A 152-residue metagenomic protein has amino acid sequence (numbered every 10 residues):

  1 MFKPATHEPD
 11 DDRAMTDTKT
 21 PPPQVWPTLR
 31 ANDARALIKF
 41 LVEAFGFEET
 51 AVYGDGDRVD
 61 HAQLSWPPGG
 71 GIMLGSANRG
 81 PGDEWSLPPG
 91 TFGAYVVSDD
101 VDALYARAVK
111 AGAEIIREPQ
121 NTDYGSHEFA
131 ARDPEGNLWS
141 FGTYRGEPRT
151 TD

Functional and structural regions predicted by a protein language model:
F2-T28, I38-R132, F141-D152: Vicinal oxygen chelate
L29-D33: Short, surface-exposed ligand-recognition loops at beta-strand->loop->(often short) alpha-helix junctions that present
E135: C-terminal catalytic core of tyrosine-transesterase DNA break-rejoin enzymes
